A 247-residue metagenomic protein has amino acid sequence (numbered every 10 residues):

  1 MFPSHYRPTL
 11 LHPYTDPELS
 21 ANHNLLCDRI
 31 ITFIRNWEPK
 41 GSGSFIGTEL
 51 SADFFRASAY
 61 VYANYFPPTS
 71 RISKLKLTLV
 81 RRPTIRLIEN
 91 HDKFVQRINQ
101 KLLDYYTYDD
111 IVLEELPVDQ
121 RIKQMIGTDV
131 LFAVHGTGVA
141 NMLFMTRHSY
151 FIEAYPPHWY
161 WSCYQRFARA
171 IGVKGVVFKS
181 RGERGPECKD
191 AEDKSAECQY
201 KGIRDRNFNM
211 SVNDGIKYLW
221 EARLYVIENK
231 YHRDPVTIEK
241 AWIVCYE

Functional and structural regions predicted by a protein language model:
M1-E247: The feature primarily captures lumenal catalytic ectodomains of type II secretory-pathway glycosyltransferases
